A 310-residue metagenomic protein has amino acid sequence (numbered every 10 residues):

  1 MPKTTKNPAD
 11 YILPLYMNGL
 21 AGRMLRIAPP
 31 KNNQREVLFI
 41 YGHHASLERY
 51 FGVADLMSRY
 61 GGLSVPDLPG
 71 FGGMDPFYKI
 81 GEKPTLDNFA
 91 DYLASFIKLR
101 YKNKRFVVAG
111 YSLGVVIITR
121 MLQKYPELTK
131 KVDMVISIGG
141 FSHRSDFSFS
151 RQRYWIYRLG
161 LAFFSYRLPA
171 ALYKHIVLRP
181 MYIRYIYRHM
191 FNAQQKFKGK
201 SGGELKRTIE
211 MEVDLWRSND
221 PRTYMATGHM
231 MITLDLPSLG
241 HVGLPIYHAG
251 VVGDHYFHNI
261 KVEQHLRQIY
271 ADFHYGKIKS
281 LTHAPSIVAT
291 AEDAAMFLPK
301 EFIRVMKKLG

Functional and structural regions predicted by a protein language model:
M1-V37, S58-G61, Y101-K102, A289 (+1 more regions): Alpha/beta-hydrolase fold catalytic core
R23-P76: Conserved HGGG/HGGXW glycine-rich cap/lid loop of the alpha/beta-hydrolase fold
G52, R120-K124: Active-site signature of alpha/beta-hydrolase-fold catalytic machinery across serine- and Asp/Cys-nucleophile hydrolases
L68-Y111, L128: Active-site loop/oxyanion-hole signature of alpha/beta-hydrolase fold enzymes
G110-I118: Gly/Ala-rich beta-loop-alpha elbow adjacent to hydrolase catalytic centers
K130-L172: Flexible "cap/lid" loop of the alpha/beta hydrolase fold
D214-E263: Conserved serine/cysteine hydrolase catalytic core
I269-G310: Catalytic active-site module of serine/aspartate enzymes centered on a nucleophile-bearing elbow/loop
